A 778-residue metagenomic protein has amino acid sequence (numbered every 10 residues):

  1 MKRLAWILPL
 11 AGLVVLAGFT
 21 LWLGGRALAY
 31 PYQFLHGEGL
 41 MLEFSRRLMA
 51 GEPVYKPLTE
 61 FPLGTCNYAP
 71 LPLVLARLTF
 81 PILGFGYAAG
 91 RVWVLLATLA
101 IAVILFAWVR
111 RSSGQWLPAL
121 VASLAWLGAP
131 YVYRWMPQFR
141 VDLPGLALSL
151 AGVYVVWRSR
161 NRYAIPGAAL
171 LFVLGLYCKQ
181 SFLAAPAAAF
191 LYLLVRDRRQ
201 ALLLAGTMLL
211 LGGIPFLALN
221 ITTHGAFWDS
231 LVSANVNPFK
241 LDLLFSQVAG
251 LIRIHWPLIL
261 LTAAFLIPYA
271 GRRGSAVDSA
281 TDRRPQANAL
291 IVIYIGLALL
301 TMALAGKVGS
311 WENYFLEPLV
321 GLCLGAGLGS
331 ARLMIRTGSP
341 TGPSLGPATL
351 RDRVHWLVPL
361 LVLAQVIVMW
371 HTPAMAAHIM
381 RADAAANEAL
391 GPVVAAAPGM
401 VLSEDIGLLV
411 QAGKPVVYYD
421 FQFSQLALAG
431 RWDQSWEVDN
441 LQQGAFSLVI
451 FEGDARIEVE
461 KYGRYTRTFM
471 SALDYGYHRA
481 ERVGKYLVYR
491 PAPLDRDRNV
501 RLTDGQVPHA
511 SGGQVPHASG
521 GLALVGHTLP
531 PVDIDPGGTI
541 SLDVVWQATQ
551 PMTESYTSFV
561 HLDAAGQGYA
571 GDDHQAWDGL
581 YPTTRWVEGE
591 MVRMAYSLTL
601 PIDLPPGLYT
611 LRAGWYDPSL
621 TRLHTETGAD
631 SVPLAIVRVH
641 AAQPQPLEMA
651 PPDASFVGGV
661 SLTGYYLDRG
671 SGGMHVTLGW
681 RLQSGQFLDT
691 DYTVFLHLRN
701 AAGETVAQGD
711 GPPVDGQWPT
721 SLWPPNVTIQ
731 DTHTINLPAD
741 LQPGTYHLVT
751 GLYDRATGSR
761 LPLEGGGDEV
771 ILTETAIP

Functional and structural regions predicted by a protein language model:
M1-L4, A184-L210, P238, L266-S279 (+3 more regions): Perimembrane helix-loop-helix junctions
V14, A102-V103, I254-R284, V292 (+2 more regions): Hydrophobic, aromatic-rich transmembrane alpha-helices and their immediate juxtamembrane boundary segments
G39-G64, L71-V74: Extracytosolic helix-loop segments that constitute the early lumenal/periplasmic catalytic or substrate-binding loops
V92-S113, A151: Transmembrane-helix motifs of polytopic, lipid-linked glycan transferases
L95, D142, A184, L304 (+2 more regions): Hydrophobic/aromatic-rich transmembrane helices and adjacent perimembrane loops
S123, L150, V155, A164-Q180 (+4 more regions): Membrane-interface alpha helices of multi-pass inner-membrane proteins
R134-P144: Short acidic/glycine- and proline-prone juxtamembrane loop motifs at membrane-interface regions of multi-pass membrane
P359-P493, T553: Extracytoplasmic
